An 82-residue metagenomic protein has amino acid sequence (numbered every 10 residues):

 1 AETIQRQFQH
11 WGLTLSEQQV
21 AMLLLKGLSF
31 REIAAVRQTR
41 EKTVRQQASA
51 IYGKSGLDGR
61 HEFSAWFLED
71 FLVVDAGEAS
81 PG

Functional and structural regions predicted by a protein language model:
T3-T43, E69-F71, D75-E78: Helix-turn-helix DNA-binding segment
R6, S49-A50: Positions in alpha-helical segments
A21-L25, Y52, S64: Hydrophobic residues on short alpha-helical segments
V44, I51: DNA major-groove recognition helices of helix-turn-helix
G53-G82: Basic, Lys/Arg-enriched C-terminal extension of HTH/homeodomain DNA-binding domains
